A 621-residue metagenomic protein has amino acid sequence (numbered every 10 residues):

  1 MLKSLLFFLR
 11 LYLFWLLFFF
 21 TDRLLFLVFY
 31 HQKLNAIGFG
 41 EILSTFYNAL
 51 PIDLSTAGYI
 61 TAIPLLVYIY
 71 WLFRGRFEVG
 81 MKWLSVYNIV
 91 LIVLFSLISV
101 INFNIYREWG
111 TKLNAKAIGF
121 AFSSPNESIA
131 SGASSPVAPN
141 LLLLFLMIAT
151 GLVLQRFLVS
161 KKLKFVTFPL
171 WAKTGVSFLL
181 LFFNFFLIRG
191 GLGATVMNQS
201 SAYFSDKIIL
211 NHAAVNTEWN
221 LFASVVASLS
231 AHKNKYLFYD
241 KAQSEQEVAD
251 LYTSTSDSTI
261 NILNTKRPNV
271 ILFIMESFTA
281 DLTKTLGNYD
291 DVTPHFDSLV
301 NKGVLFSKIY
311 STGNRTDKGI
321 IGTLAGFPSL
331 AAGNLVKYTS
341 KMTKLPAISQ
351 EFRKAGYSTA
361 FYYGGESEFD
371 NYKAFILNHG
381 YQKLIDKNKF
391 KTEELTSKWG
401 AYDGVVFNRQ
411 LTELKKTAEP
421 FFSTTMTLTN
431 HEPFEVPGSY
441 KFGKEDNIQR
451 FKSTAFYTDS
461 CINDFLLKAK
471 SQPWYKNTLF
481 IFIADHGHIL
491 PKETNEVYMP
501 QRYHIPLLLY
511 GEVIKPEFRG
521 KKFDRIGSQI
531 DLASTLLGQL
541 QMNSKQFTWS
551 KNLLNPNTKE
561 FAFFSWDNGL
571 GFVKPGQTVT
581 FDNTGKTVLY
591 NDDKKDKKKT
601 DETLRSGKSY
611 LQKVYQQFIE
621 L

Functional and structural regions predicted by a protein language model:
L2-S230: Transmembrane and membrane-interface helices of multi-pass, inner-membrane envelope-modifying transferases
F18, A115, F122-N126, V215-W219 (+7 more regions): Alpha-helix initiation and N-capping motif
T56, G75-E78, G110, P136 (+8 more regions): Glycine-centered secondary-structure boundary/capping sites
F73, K235, Y440: Surface-exposed, active-site-proximal loop segments in enzymatic domains
V79-W83, K233-Q243, V336-S340, W549-K551: Short alpha-helical "patches" and their helix-cap loops
S124, S134, Y203, K207 (+5 more regions): The feature marks either
E247-L621: Solvent-exposed soluble domains appended to multi-pass membrane proteins
